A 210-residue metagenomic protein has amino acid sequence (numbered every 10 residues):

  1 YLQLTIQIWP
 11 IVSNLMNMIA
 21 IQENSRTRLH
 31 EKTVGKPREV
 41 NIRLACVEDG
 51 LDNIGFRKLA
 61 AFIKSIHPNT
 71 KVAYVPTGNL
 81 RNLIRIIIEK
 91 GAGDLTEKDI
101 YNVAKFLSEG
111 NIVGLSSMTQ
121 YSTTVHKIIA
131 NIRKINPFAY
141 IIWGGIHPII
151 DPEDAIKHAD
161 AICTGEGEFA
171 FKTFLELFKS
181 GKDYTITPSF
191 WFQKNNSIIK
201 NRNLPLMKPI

Functional and structural regions predicted by a protein language model:
N17-N41, Y184-T187, W191-I210: N-terminal [4Fe-4S]-dependent radical SAM core
E48-G55, S117-S122: A short, glycine/small-residue-rich beta-strand->loop->alpha-helix junction that serves as a flexible
F62-N69: A short, Lys/Arg-enriched amphipathic alpha-helix followed by its capping loop at the start of a domain
N69-R85: A short beta-strand-loop structural module common to alpha/beta enzyme folds
A92-P205: Glycine-rich beta-alpha loop elements in corrinoid/cobalamin-binding modules across cobalamin-dependent enzymes
